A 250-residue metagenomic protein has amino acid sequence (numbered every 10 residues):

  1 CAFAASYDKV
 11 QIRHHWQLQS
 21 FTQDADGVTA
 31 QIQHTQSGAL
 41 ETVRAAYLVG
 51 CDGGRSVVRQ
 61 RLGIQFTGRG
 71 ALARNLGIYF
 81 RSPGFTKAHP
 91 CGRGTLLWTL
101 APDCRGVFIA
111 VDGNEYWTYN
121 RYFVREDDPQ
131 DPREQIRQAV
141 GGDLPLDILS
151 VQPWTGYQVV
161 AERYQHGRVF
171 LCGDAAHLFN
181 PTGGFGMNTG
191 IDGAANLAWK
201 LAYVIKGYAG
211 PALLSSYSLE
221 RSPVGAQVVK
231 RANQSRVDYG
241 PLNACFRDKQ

Functional and structural regions predicted by a protein language model:
C1-K249: Core Rossmann-like FAD-binding/catalytic domain of the broad FAD-dependent monooxygenase superfamily
